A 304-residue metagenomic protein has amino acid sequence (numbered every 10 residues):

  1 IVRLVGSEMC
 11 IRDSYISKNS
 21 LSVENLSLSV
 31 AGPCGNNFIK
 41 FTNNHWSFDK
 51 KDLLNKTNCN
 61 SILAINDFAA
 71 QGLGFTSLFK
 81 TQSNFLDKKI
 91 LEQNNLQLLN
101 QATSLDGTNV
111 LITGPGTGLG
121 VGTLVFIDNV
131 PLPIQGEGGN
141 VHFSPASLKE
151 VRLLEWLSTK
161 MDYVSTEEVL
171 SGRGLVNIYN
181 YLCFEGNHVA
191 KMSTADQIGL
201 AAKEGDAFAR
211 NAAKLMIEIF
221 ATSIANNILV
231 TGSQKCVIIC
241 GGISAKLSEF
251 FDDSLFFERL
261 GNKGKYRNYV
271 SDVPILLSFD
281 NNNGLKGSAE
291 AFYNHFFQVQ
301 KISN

Functional and structural regions predicted by a protein language model:
I1-D13: Single conserved hydrophobic/aromatic residue that forms the stacking wall/gate of nucleotide- or nucleobase-binding
I16, S20-E24, M161-L170, V176-K235 (+1 more regions): Adenine-nucleotide phosphate-binding core of ATP-dependent small-molecule kinases
K18-A64, A69-S83, I112, K246-E249: Short beta-strand-loop/turn "lid" adjacent to the catalytic site in phosphate-handling enzymes
C34, A201-A202, T231-R259: Glycine-rich phosphate-binding loops at beta-strand->alpha-helix junctions
C34-G35, I62-A102, D196-A207, K214: ATP-dependent carbohydrate kinase catalytic cores
L53, L175, I239, S288: Residue-level signal for inorganic ion chemistry
N66-S77, E249-N304: Glycine-rich phosphate-binding/hydrolytic loop that grips phosphoryl groups
Q97-L111, P115, L119-Q197: Glycine/GP-enriched mid-protein hinge/lid loop-to-helix segment characteristic of carbohydrate kinases
